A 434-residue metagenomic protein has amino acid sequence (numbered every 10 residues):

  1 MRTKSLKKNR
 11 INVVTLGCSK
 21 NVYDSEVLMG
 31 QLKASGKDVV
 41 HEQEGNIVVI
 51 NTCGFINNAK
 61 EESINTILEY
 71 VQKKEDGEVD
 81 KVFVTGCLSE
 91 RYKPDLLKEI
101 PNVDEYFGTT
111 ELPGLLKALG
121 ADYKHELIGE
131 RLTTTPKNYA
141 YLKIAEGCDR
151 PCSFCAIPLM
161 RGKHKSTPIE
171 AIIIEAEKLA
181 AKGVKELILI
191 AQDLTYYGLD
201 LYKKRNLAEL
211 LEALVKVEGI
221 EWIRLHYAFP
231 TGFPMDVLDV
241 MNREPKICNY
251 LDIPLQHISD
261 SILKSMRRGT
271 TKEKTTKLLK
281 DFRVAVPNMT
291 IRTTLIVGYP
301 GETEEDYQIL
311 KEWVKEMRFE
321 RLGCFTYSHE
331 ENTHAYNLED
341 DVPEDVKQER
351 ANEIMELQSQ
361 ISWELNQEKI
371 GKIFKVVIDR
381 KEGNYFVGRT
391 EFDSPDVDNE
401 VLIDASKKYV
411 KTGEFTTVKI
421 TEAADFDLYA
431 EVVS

Functional and structural regions predicted by a protein language model:
M1-Y197, D236, I247, L251 (+5 more regions): Proteins enriched for Cys/Gly/acidic motifs involved in redox and nucleic-acid/cofactor modification
L16, P151, C155-G162, W222-T231 (+4 more regions): Conserved strand-turn element in the central/C-terminal portion of the radical SAM core barrel that lines
E44, D149, I258, K381-G383 (+1 more regions): Short strand-connecting beta-turns/loops that link adjacent beta-strands
G54-A59, V184-E209, A213, V217 (+3 more regions): Conserved glycine-rich "GG(E/T)P / GGGxP" loop and the immediately following alpha-helix in the radical SAM core
I172, L189, L225, I253 (+6 more regions): Conserved, mostly hydrophobic/aromatic
A181, A208-E209, K216-I223, P234-L295: Radical SAM/AdoMet-radical enzyme domain recognition
Y202-V215, M235-N249, E302-E320, E344-E349 (+1 more regions): Short, electropositive alpha-helical surface patch
N337-S434: Terminal RNA-binding accessory module
